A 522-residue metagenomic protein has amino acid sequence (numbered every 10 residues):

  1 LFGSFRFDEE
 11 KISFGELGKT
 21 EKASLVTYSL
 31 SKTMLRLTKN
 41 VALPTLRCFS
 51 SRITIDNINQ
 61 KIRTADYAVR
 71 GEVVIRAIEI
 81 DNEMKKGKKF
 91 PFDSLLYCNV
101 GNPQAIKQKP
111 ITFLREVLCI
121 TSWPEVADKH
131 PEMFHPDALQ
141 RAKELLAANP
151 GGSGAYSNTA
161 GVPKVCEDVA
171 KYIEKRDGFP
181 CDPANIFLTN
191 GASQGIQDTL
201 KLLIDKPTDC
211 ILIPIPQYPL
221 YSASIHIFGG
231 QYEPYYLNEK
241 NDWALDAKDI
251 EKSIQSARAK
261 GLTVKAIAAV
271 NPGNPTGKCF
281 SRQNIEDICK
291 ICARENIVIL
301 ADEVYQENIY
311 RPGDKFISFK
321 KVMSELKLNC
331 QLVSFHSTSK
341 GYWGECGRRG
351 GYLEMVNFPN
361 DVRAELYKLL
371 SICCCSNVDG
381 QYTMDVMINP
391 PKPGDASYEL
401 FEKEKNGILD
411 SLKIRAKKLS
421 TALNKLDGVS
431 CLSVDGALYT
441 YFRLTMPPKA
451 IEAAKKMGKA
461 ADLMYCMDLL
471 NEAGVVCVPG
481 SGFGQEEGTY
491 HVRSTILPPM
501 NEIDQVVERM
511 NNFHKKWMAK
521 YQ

Functional and structural regions predicted by a protein language model:
E21-I53: N-terminal mitochondrial targeting presequence
C48-A160, K171, I297, Q381 (+2 more regions): N-terminal "arm"/small-domain region of PLP-dependent enzymes with the aminotransferase-like
F49-S51, I55, F113-E116, P136-E144 (+6 more regions): Conserved core segment of the aminotransferase class I/II
D56, Q104-K107, T112, F401-K413 (+2 more regions): Conserved PLP-binding catalytic core of the aspartate aminotransferase-like
V73, C98, V169, I186 (+14 more regions): Generic structural signal for small/hydrophobic residues in well-ordered secondary structure, especially within
K88-K89, L95-Y97, F335, S430-D435 (+1 more regions): Short beta-strand
N99, L438-M457, A473-V507: Conserved PLP-binding active-site segment of the aspartate aminotransferase-like
T112, L118-R294, Q306-N329, V333-S334 (+4 more regions): Conserved core of the PLP fold type I
